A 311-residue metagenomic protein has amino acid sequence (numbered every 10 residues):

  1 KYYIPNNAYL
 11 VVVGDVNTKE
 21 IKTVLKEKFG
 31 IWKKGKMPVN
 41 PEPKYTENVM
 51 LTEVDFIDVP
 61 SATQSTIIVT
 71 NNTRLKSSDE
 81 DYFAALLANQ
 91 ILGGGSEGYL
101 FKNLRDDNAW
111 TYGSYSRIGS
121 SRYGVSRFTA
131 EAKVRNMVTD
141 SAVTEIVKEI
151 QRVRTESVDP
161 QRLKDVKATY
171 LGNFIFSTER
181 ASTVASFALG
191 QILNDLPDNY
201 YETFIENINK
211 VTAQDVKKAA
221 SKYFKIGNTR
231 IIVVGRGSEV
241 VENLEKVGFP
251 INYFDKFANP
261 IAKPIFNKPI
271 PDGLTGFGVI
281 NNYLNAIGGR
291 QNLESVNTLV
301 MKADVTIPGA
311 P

Functional and structural regions predicted by a protein language model:
K1, N7-V13, Q64-K76, A85 (+6 more regions): M16 family metallopeptidases and their MPP-like homologs
K1-Y2, I21: Hydrophobic, small-residue-rich alpha-helical packing segments that form membrane-like cores
Y9-L75, G235, E239-F266: An aromatic/glycine/proline-enriched structural segment found at the starts of mature extracellular/organellar domains
V24-W32, D107, E149-V153, V247 (+1 more regions): Conserved short hydrophobic interaction patches
K33-P38, E97, I175-R180, P308-A310: Secretory-pathway/luminal and periplasmic proteins that interact with or process carbohydrate-rich
E80-L87, L92, E239-N243, G248: PPIase-associated folding chaperone regions across multiple families
I265-G273, F277-G278: Acidic/His-enriched low-complexity segments
G278-N281, N285-P311: N-terminal mature ectodomain segment of secretory-pathway/periplasmic proteins
